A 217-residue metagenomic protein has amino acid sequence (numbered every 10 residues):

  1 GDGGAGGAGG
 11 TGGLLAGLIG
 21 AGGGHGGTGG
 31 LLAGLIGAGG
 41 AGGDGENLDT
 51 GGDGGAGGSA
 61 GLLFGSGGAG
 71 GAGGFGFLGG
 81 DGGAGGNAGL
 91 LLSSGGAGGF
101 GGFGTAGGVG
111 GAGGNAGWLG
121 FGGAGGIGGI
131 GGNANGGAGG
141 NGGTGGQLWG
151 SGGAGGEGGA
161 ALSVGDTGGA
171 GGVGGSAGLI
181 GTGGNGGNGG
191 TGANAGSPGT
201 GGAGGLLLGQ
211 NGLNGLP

Functional and structural regions predicted by a protein language model:
G1-P217: Long, compositionally biased tandem-repeat segments
